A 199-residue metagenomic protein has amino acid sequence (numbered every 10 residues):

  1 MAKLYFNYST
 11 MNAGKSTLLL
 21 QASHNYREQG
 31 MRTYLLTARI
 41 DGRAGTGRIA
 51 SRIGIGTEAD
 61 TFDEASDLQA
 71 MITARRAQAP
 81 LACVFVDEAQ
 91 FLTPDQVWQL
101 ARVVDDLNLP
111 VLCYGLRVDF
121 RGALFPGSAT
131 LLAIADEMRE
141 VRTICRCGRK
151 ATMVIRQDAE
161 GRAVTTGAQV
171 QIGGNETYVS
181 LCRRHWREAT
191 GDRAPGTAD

Functional and structural regions predicted by a protein language model:
M1-R75, D119-T130, E140-T143, V164-T165 (+1 more regions): Conserved P-loop
A22, Q99-L107, G127-I134: Catalytic-core regions built around general acid/base machinery
D87-A89, G115-L116: Walker B catalytic acidic pair
A89-L100, F120-F125: Conserved ATPase-coupling elements of RecA-like P-loop NTPase cores
V104-G127: Sensor-1/coupling segment of RecA-like P-loop NTPase cores
D136, R142-A163: Conserved AAA+ ATPase core "coupling" helix
